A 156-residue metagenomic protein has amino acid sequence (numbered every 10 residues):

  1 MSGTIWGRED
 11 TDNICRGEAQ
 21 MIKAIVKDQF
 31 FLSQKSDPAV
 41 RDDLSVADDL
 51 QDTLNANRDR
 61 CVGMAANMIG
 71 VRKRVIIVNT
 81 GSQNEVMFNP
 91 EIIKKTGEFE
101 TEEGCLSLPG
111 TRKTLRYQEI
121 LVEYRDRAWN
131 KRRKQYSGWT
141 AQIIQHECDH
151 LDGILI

Functional and structural regions predicted by a protein language model:
N13-I156: Positively charged
